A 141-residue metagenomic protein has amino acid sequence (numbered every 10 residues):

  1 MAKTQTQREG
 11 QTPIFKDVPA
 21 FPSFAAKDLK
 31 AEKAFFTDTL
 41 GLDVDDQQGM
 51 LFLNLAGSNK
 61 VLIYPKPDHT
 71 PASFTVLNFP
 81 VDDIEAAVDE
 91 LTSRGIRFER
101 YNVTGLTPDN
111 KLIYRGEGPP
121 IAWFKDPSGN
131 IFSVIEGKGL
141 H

Functional and structural regions predicted by a protein language model:
M1-A31, F74-L77, I135-H141: N-terminal beta-strand motif that seeds the catalytic metal site of vicinal oxygen chelate
Q5-E9, V61-Y64, L106-L112: A short, acidic/glycine-rich surface segment
G10-Q11, G41, E117: Generic detector of short alpha-helix boundary/capping microenvironments and adjacent low-complexity segments
I14-K16, H69-P71, G116: A generic structural micro-feature
D17-P19, S23-V61, K66-D68, A86 (+1 more regions): Core segments of cupin and vicinal oxygen chelate
K27-L29, L77-I131, G137-H141: Vicinal oxygen chelate
P65-T70, K138-L140: A short, sequence-level motif marking secondary-structure junctions
